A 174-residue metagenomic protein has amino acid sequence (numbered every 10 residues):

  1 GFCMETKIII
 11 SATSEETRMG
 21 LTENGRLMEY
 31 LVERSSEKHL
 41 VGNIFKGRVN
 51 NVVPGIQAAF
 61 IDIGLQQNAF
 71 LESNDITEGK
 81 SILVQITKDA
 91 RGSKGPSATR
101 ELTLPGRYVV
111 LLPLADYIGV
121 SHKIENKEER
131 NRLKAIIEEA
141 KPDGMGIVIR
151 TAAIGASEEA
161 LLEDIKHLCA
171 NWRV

Functional and structural regions predicted by a protein language model:
G1-V174: Single-stranded RNA-binding surfaces
